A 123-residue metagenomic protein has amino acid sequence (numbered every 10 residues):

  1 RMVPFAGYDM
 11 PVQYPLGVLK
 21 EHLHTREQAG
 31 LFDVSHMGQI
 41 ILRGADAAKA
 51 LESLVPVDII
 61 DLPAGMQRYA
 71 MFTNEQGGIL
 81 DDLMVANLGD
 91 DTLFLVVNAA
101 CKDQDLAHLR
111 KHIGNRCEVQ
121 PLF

Functional and structural regions predicted by a protein language model:
R1-F123: Glycine/proline-enriched, intrinsically flexible loops and inter-domain linkers
